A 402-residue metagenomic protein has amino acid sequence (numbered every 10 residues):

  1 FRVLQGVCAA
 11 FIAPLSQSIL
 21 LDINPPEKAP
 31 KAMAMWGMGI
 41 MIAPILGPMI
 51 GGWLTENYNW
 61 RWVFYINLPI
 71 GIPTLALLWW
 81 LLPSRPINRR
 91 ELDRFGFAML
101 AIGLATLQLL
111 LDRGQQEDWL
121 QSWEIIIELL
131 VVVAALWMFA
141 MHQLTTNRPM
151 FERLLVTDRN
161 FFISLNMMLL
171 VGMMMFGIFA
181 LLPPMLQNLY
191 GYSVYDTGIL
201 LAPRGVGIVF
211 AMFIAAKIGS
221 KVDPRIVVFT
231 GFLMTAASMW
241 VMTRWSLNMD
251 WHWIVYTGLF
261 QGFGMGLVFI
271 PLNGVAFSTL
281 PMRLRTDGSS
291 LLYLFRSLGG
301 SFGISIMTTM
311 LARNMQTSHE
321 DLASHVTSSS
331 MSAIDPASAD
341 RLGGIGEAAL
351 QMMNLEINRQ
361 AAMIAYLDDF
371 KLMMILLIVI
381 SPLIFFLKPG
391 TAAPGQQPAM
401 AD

Functional and structural regions predicted by a protein language model:
F1-G96, V206: Helix-loop-helix hairpins in multi-pass membrane proteins, especially solute transporters
G6-P14, M41-A43, F176, G262-I270 (+1 more regions): Small-residue-rich segments within alpha-helical transmembrane domains of MFS-like 12-TM solute carriers
P25, L81-S84, Q115-Q116, T146-N147 (+5 more regions): Short helix-capping/hinge motifs at transmembrane helix termini and TM-loop junctions
G37-G39, Y58-T74, F95-F97, Q108-L109 (+3 more regions): Transmembrane core module of solute transporters
P48, M212-A216, I304, I384: Conserved kink/hinge residues within transmembrane alpha-helices of Major Facilitator Superfamily
I50-Y58, L111, L186-Q187, I218-G219 (+2 more regions): Interfacial helix-cap and linker-helix signal at transmembrane-aqueous boundaries of multi-pass secondary transporters
F64-L78, M99-L100, E128-V132, D368-F385: Symmetry-related core transmembrane helices of the 12-TM Major Facilitator Superfamily/SLC fold
P73, L291-P389, P394-D402: Hydrophobic transmembrane architecture of multi-pass small-molecule transporters
